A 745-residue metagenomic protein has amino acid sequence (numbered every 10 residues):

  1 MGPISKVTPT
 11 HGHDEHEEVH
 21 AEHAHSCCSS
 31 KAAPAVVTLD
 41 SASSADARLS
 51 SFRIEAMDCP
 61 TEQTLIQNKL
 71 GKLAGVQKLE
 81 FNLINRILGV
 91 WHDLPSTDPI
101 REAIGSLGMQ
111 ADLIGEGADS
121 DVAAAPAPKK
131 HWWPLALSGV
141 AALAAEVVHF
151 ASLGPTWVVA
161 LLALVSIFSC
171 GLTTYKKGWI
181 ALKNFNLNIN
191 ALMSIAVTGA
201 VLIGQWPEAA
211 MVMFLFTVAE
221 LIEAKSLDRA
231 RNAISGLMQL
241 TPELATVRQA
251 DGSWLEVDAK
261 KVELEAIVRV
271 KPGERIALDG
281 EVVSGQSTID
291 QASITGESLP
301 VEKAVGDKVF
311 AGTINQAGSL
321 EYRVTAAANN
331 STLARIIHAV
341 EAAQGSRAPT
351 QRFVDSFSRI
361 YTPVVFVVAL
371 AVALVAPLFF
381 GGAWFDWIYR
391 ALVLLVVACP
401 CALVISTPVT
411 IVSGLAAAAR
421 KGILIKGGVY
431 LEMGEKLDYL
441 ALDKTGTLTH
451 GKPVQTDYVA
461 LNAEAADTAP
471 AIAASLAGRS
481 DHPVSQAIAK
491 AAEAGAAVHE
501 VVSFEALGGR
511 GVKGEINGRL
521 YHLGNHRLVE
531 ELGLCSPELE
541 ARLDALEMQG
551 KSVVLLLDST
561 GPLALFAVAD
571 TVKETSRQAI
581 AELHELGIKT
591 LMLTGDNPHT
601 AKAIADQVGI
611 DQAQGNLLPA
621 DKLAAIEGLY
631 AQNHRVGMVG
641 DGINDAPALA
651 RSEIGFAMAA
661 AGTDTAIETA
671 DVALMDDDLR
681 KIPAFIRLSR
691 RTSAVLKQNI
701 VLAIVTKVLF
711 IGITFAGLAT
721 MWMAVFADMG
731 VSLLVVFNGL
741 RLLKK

Functional and structural regions predicted by a protein language model:
M1-W157, D251-A259, E263, H338-S346: Flexible metal-binding regulatory segments at protein termini and peripheral loops
I4, V147-S152, Y175-G178, K183 (+8 more regions): Membrane-embedded alpha-helical bundles of multi-pass transporters
Q77-H92, T97, G236-N330, G428-A473 (+1 more regions): Conserved cytosolic catalytic loops of P-type ATPases
E102-S120, P126, A163-R248, W254 (+7 more regions): Actuator/coupling domain of P-type ATPases
W132-L143, F353-G381, R390-P400, I405-P408 (+1 more regions): Bilayer-spanning, highly hydrophobic alpha-helical transmembrane segments
N190-S194, A230, E243, I294 (+6 more regions): Conserved catalytic phosphorylation-site environment of P-type ATPases
Q455-I588, P598, I610-A625: P-type ATPase nucleotide-binding
G518, G550-S552, D558-Q698, T706: Conserved ATP-binding TGD loop and adjacent catalytic N/P-domain core of P-type ATPases
